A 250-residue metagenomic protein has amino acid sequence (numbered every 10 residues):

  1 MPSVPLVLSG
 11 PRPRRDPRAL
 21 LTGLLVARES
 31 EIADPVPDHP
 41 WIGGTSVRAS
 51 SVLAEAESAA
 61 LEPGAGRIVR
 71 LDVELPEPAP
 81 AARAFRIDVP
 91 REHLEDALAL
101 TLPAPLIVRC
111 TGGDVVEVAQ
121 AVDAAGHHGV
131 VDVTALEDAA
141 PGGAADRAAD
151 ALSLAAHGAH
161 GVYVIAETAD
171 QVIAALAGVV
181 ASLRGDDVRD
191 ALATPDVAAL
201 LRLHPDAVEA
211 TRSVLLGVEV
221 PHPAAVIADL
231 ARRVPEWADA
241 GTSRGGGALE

Functional and structural regions predicted by a protein language model:
M1-E250: Expand to "…catalyze enediolate/carbanion chemistry for C-C bond making/breaking, isomerization, decarboxylation
